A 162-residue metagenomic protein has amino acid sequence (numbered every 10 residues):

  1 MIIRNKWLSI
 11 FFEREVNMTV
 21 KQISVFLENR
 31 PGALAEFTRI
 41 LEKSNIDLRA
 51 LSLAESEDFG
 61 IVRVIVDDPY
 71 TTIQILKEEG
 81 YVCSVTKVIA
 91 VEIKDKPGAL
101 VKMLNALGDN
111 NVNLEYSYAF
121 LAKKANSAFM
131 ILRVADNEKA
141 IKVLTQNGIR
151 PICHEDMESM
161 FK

Functional and structural regions predicted by a protein language model:
M1-I2: Targeting/processing segments of secretory and organellar proteins
F11-K162: A conserved regulatory-domain signal marking ACT and ACT-like small-molecule sensing domains and adjacent regulatory
